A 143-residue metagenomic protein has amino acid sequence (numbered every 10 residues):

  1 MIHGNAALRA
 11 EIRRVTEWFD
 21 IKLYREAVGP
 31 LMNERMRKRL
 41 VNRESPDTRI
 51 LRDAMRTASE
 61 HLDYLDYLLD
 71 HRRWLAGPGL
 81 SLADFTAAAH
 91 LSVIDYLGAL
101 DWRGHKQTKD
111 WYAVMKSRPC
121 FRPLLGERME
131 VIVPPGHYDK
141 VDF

Functional and structural regions predicted by a protein language model:
M1, H90-E127: Short His-centered aromatic/hydrophobic patch
M1-R52, D142-F143: GST-like domain detector, emphasizing the conserved glutathione-binding G-site in the N-terminal thioredoxin-like
I12, A27, L75-A99, M115: GST superfamily/GST-like fold recognition
L23-A27, L65, R72: Short, structured loop/turn "capping" segments at alpha-beta junctions
T48-M55, W74, L97-D101: Active-site rim elements
L51-L68: Amphipathic alpha-helical packing segments from all-alpha helical-bundle domains
Y67-P78, C120-L124: Surface-exposed helix-capping loop/turn segments at secondary-structure junctions
R128-F143: Acidic/histidine-enriched, glycine/proline-rich intrinsically disordered or flexible terminal extensions
